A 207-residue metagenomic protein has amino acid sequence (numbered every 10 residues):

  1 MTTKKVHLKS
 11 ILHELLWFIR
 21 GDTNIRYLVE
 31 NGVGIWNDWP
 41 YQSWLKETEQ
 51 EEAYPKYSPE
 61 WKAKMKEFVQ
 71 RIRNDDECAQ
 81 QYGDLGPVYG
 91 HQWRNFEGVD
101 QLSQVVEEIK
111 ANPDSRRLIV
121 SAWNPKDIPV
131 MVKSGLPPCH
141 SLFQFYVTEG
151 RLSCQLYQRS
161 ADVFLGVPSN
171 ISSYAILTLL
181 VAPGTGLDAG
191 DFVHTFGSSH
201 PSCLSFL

Functional and structural regions predicted by a protein language model:
M1-L207: Terminal, non-catalytic protein-protein interaction segments that mediate quaternary/complex assembly
